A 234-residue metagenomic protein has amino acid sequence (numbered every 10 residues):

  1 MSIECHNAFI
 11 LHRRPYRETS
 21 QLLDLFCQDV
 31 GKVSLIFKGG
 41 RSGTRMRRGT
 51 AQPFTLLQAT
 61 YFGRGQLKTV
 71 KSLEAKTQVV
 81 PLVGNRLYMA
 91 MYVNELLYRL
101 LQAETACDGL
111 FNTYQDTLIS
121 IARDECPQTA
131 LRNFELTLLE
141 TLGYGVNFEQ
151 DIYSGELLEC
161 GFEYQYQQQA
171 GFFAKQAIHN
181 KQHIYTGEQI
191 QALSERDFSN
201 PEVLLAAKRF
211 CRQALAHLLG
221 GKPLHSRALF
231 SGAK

Functional and structural regions predicted by a protein language model:
M1-Q21, F26-K234: Non-catalytic alpha-helical scaffolds and adjoining flexible linkers that form interface surfaces for assembly
